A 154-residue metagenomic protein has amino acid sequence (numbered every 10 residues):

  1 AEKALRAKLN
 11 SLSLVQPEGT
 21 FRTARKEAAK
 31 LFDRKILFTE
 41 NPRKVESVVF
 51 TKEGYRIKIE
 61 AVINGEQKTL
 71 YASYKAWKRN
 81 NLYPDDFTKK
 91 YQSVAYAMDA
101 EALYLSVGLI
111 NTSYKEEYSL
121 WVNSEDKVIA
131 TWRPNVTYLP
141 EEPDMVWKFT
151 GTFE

Functional and structural regions predicted by a protein language model:
A1-Y91, M98-E101, G108-E154: Catalytic loop of the DD-peptidase/beta-lactamase superfamily, centered on the K-T-G motif and neighboring
